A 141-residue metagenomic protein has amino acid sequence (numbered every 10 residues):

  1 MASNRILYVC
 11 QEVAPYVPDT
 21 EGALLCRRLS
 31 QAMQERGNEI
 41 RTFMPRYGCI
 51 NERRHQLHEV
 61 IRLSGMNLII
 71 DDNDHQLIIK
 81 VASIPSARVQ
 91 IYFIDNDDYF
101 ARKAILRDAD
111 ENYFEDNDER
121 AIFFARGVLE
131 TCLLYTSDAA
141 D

Functional and structural regions predicted by a protein language model:
M1-A82: N-terminal subdomain of nucleotide-sugar transferases
E21-L25, F124, S137: Short, glycine/acidic-rich beta->alpha junctions
Q31, R126-L129, D141: Residues within alpha-helical segments
R46-L134: A conserved catalytic-core segment of Leloir-type glycosyltransferases
Y135-D141: Conserved small/polar residues in nucleotide/adenosyl-binding loops
